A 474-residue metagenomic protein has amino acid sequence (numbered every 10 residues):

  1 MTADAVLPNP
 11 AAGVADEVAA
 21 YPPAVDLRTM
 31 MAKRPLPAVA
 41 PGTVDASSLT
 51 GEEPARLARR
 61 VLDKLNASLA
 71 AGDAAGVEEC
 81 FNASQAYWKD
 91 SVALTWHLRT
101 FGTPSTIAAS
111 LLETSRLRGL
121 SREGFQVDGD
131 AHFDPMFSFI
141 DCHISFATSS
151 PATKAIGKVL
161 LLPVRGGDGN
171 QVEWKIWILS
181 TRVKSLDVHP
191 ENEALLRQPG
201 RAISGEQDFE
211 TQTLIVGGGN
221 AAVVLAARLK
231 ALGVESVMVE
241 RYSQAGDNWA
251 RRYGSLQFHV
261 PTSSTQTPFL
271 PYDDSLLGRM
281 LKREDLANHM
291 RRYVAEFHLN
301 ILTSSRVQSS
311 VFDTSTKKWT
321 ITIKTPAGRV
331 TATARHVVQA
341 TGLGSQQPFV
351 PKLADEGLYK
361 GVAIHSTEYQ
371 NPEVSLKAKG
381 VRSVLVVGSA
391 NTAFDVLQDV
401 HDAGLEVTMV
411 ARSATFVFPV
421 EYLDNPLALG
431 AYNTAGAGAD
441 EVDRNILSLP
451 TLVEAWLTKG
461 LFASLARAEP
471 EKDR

Functional and structural regions predicted by a protein language model:
T2-A75, E79, A202-G205, F209-T211: Short, low-complexity N-terminal intrinsically disordered segments enriched in polar/charged residues
A5-P37, S145, P151-S204: Short beta-strand edge/turn micro-motifs at domain boundaries
A55, R59, A67, A71-M136: A solvent-exposed, acidic/Ser-Thr-rich amphipathic alpha-helical stretch
R118, R122-G169, W174, R279-S345: Feature captures the FAD/FMN-dependent oxidoreductase FAD-binding
I178-G218, L232, T267-L276, K282 (+1 more regions): Glycine-rich dinucleotide-binding loop and its adjacent helix/turn
A227-G254, L405-F418: Glycine-rich FAD pyrophosphate-binding loop
S243-F269, S275, F416-G436: Conserved N-terminal glycine-rich FAD pyrophosphate-binding loop of Rossmann-like flavoproteins
M280-N288, F394-R474: Dinucleotide-binding/catalytic capping subdomain of oxidoreductase cores
